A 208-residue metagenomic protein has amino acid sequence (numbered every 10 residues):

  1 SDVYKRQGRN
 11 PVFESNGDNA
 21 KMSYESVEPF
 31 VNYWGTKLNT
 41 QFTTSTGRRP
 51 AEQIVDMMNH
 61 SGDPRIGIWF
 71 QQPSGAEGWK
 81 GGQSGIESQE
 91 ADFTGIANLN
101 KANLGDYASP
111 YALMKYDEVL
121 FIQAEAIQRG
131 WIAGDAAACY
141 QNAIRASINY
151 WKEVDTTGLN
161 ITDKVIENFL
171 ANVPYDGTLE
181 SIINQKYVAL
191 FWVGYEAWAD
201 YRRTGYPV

Functional and structural regions predicted by a protein language model:
V3-Y4: Short, small-residue-biased leader/transition segments that mark boundaries at the very start of proteins
Q7: Residue-level signature of catalytic and energy-coupling elements of molecular machines, predominantly ATP/GTP-dependent
S15-I132, A138, N142-N149, E153 (+3 more regions): Elongated scaffold/linker segments in the mid-to-C-terminal portions of large proteins
I148, K152, L159-V208: C-terminal functional modules
